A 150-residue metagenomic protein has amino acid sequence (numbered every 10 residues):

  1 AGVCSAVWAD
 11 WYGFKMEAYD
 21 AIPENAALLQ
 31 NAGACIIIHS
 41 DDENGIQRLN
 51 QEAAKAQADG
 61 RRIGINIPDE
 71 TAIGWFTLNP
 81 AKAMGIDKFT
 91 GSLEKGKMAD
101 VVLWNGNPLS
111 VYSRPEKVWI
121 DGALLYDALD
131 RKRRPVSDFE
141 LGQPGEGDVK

Functional and structural regions predicted by a protein language model:
G2-W104, L124: His/Asp/Glu-enriched, well-ordered alpha-helical/loop segment that forms or immediately abuts the divalent-metal
D20, Q51, V118, F139-L141: A generic membrane alpha-helix/interface feature
Q57-A58, P108-L109, Q143-G147: Short alpha-helix boundary/capping motifs
K82, E94-D138: C-terminal cap of metal-dependent C-N hydrolases
D130, F139-K150: Gram-negative outer-membrane assembly/targeting C-terminal domains
